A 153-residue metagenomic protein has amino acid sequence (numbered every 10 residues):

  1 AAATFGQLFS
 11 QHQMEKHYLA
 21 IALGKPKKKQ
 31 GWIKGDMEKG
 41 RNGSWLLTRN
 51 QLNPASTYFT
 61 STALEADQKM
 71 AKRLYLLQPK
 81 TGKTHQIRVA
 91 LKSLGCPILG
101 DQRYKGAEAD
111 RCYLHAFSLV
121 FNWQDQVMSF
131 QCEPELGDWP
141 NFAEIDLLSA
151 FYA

Functional and structural regions predicted by a protein language model:
A3-Q7, I21-R73, V89, Q131: Glycine- and acidic-residue-rich catalytic/RNA-contacting loop of pseudouridine synthases
G6-F9, Q102: Short, flexible helix/strand-to-coil boundary loops that buttress conserved ligand/catalytic motifs in alpha/beta
F9-K16: A short alpha->loop->secondary-structure connector
L19-I21, S118: Residues embedded in well-ordered beta-strands
K69-M70, R88-A153: Pseudouridine synthases involved in rRNA/tRNA modification
Y75-L77: Short histidine-centered loop motifs in beta-beta connectors
H85: Exposed beta-strand face motif in extracellular beta-rich ectodomains
